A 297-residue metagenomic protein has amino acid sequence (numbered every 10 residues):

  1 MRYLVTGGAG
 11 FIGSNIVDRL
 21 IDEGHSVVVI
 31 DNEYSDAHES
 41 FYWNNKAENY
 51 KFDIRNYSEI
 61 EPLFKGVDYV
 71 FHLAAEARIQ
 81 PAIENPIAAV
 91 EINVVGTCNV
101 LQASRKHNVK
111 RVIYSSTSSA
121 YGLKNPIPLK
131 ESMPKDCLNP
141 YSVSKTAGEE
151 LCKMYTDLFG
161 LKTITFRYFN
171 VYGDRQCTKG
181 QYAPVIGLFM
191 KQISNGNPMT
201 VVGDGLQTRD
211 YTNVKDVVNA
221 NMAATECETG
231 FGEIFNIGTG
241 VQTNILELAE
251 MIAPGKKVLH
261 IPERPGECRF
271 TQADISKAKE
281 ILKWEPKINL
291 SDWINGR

Functional and structural regions predicted by a protein language model:
M1-F169, K215, W284: N-terminal Rossmann-like NAD(P)+-binding domain of SDR-like oxidoreductases, especially those catalyzing
R55, E84, I92-V95, S132 (+7 more regions): Residue-level signal for the nucleotide or nucleotide-sugar donor/cofactor binding architecture
L73, Q192-I193, A224, M251: Conserved catalytic core of Hanks-type protein kinase domains
T146, V171-G187, N195-N197, V202 (+4 more regions): Glycine/proline-rich active-site loop of Rossmann-fold NAD(P)-dependent oxidoreductases
A147, L151, Y155, V185 (+3 more regions): Hydrophobic alpha-helix immediately C-terminal to the catalytic Tyr-X-X-X-Lys motif of short-chain
F159-G160, G187-V201, P254-I261: A short C-terminal helix-loop "cap" of Rossmann-like NAD(P)-dependent dehydrogenase/epimerase domains
D204-L206, I234-F235, T243-A249, P254-I275: C-terminal "lid/loop" region of Rossmann-like NAD(P)-dependent oxidoreductases
N289-R297: Amphipathic terminal alpha-helices
